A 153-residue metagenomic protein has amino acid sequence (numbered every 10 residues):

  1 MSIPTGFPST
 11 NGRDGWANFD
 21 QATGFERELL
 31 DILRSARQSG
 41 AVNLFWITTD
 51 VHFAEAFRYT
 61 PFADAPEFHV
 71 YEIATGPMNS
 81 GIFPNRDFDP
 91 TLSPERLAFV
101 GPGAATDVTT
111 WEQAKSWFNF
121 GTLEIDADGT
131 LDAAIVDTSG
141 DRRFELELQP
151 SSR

Functional and structural regions predicted by a protein language model:
M1-R153: Long, structured stretches of catalytic cores involved in phosphate-ester chemistry, encompassing
